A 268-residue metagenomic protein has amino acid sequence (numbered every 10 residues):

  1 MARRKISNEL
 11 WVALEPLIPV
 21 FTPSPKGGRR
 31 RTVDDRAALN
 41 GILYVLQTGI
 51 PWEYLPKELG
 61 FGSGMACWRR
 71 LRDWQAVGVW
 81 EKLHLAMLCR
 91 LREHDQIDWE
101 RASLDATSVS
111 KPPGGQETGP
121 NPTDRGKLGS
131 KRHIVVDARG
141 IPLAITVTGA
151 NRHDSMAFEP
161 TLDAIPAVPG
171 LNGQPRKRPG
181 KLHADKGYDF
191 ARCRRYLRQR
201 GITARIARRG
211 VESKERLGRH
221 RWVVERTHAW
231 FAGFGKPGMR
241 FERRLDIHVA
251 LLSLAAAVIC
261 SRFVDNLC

Functional and structural regions predicted by a protein language model:
M1-C268: Short alpha-helical elements
